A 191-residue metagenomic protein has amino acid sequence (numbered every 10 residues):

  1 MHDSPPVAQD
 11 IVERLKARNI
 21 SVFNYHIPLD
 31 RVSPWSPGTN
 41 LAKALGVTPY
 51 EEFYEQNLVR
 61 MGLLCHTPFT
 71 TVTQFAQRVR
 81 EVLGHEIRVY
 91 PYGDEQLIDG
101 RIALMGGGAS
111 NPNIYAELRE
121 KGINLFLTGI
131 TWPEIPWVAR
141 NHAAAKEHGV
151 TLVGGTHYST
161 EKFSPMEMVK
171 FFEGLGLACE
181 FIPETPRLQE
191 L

Functional and structural regions predicted by a protein language model:
M1-L191: Active-site catalytic microenvironments in core metabolic enzymes, especially phosphate/sugar-handling
